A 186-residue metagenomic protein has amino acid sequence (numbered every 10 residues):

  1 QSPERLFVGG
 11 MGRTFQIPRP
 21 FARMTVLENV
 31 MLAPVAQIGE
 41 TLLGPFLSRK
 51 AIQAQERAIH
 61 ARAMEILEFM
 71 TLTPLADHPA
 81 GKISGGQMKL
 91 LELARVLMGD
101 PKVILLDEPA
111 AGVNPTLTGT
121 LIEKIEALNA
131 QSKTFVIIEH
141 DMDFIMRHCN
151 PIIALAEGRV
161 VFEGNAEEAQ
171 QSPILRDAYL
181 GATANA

Functional and structural regions predicted by a protein language model:
L42-L75, P79, E123-E126: Conserved ABC ATPase "signature" region
D100: Conserved catalytic motifs of ABC-family nucleotide-binding domains
I104-E108: Catalytic Walker B motif of ABC-type/P-loop ATPase nucleotide-binding domains
T118-Q131: Helical segment within the ABC ATPase nucleotide-binding domain
E139-H140: H-loop/switch region of ABC-family ATPase nucleotide-binding domains
I145-R147: A short, surface-exposed alpha-helical micro-motif characterized by mixed small hydrophobic and charged/polar residues
